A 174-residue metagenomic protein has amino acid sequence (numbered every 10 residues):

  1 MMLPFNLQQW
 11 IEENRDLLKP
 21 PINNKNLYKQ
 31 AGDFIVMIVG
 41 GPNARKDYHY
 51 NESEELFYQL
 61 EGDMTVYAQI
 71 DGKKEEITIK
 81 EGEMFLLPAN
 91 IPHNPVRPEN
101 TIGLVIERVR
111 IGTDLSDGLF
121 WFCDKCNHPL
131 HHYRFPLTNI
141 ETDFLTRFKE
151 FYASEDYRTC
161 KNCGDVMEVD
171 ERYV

Functional and structural regions predicted by a protein language model:
M1-G40, R45-D47, T146-V174: A short, N-terminal "cap"/entry segment at the start of jelly-roll beta-barrel domains of the cupin/DSBH fold
V39, T78-E99, E107-R108: Conserved metal-binding segment of the jelly-roll/cupin
Y50-E81: A short beta-strand-loop-beta hairpin characteristic of the jelly-roll/cupin
D63-T65, I102, P129: Structural motif
A68-I70, R97, V105: Residue-level recognition of conserved beta-strand positions in structured domain cores
E99-G118: A short hydrophobic beta-strand segment most commonly corresponding to one strand of the jelly-roll/cupin
W121-C126, C160-C163: Short cysteine-rich clusters marking metal-coordination/redox-active sites
L130-L137, E168-V174: Short Cys/His-rich "knuckle" micro-motifs
